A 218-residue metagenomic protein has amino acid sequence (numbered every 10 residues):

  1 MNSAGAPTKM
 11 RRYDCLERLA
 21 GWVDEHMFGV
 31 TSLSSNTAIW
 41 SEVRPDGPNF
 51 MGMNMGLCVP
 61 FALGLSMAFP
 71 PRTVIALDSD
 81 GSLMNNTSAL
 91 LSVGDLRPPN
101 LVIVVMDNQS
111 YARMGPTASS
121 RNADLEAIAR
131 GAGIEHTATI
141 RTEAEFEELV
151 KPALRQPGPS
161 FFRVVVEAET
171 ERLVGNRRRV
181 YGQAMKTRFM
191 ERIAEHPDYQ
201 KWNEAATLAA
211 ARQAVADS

Functional and structural regions predicted by a protein language model:
M1-G5, M10-D14, P45, R155-S218: Glycine/aspartate-rich loop-and-adjacent alpha/beta segment that forms the canonical ThDP
M1-N54: Active-site diphosphate/adenylate-binding microenvironment
M10, G81-N85, T142-A144: Active-site glycine- and acidic-residue-rich loops that bind and position anionic ligands or nucleotide-like cofactors
M27-T31, N49, R72-A76, L101 (+1 more regions): Generic beta-sheet signal
L33-N36, N108-S110, V165-T170: Glycine-rich beta-alpha junction loops
A38-N108: Thiamine diphosphate
W40-V43, T87-S88, R113-T117, V150 (+1 more regions): Short, well-ordered secondary-structure micro-motifs
T117-P152: Conserved thiamine diphosphate
